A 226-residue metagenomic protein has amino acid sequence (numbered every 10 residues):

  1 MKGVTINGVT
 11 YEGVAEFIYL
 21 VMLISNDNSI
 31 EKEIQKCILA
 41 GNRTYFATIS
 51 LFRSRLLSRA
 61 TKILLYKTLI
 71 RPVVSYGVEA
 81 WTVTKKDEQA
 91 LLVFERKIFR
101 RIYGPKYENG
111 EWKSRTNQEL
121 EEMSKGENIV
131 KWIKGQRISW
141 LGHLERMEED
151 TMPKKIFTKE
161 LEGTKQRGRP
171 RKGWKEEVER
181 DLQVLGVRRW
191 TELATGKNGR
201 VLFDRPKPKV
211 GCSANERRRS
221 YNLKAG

Functional and structural regions predicted by a protein language model:
M1-G226: Short linear motifs embedded in intrinsically disordered, charge-biased segments
